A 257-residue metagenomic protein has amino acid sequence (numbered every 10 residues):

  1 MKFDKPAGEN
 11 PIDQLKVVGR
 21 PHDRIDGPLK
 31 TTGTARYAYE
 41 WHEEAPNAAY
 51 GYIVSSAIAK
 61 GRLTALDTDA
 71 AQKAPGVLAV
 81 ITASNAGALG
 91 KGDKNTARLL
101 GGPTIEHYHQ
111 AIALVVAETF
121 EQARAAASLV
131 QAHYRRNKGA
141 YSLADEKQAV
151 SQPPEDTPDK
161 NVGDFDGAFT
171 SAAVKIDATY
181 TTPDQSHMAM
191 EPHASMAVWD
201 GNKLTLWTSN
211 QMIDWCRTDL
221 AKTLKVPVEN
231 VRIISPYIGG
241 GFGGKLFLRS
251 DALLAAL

Functional and structural regions predicted by a protein language model:
M1-D156, A178: Flexible, low-hydrophobicity surface segments
D4-K5, H42-N47, L100-G101, F169-A172 (+2 more regions): Short amphipathic alpha-helical segments, especially helix-boundary/capping motifs
A35, F165-L224: Conserved beta-alpha junction segments in alpha/beta enzyme cores
E40, D69, G102-I105, F165-D166 (+3 more regions): A generic local secondary-structure boundary/capping motif
I53-I81, L114-H133, S195-L257: Alpha-helical support elements that line or immediately flank enzyme active sites and cofactor-binding pockets
V80, K160-V162, D166-A168: Predominantly extracellular/luminal regions of secreted and cell-surface proteins, especially disulfide-bonded
A97, Q185-A189, S250: Short secondary-structure boundary/capping elements
